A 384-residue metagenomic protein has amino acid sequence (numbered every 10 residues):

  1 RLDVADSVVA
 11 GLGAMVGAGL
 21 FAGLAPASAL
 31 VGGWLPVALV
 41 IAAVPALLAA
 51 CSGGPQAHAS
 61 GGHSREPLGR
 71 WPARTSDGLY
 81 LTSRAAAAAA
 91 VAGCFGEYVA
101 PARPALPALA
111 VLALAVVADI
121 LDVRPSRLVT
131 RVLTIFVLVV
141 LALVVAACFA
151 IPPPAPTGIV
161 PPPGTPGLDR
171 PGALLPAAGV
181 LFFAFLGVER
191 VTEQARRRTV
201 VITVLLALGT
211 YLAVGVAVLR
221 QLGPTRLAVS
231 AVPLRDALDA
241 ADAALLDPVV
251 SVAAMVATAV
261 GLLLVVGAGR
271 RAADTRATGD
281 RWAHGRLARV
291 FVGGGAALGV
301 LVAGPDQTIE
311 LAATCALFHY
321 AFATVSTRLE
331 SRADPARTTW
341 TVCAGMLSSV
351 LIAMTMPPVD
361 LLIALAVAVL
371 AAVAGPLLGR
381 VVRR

Functional and structural regions predicted by a protein language model:
R1-G23, L30-W34, A46-C51, A155-T165 (+3 more regions): Membrane-interface "cap" regions at the ends of multi-pass membrane proteins
G13-G19, T75, T134-C148, T203-Y211 (+3 more regions): Small-residue-rich segments of transmembrane alpha-helices in multi-pass membrane proteins, especially helix faces
P26, L48-I120, M255-T275, G304-F322: Hydrophobic transmembrane alpha-helices that form the core helical bundles of multi-pass secondary transporters
L39-I41, P101-V123, L133-V144, L174-A177 (+3 more regions): Transmembrane alpha-helical segments of multi-pass small-molecule transport proteins
G61-G69, L205-V265, A277-P305: TM-loop-TM module centered on a large, flexible mid-protein loop between adjacent transmembrane helices in multi-pass
E97, A113-F136, G299-Q307, T327-E330: Membrane-water interface regions at transmembrane-helix termini and the short interhelical loops of multi-pass membrane
R131-S251: Helix-loop-helix junctions that connect adjacent transmembrane segments in multi-pass membrane transporters
L311, A316, R328-R384: A generic transmembrane alpha-helix motif of multi-pass inner-membrane proteins
